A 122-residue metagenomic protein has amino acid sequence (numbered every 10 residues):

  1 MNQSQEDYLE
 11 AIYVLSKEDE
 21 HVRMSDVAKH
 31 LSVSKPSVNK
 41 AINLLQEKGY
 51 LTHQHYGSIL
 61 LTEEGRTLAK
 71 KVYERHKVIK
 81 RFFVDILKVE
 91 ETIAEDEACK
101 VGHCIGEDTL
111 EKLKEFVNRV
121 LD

Functional and structural regions predicted by a protein language model:
M1-V33: N-terminal helix-turn-helix DNA-binding core of bacterial DNA-binding proteins
E10, K40, D96: DNA-binding alpha-helical recognition surfaces that contact promoter or target DNA
D19-E20, R75, I86: Helix-turn-helix/winged-helix DNA-binding modules
M24-H55, E63: Canonical helix-turn-helix DNA-binding module
S34, V89-T92: Helix N-cap / loop-to-helix initiation motif
G57-H76: Basic, amphipathic "hinge/linker" alpha-helix immediately C-terminal to the N-terminal HTH DNA-binding motif
H76-R81, E95-D96: A generic alpha-helix surface/boundary motif
D96-D122: C-terminal regulatory/oligomerization modules of transcriptional regulators
